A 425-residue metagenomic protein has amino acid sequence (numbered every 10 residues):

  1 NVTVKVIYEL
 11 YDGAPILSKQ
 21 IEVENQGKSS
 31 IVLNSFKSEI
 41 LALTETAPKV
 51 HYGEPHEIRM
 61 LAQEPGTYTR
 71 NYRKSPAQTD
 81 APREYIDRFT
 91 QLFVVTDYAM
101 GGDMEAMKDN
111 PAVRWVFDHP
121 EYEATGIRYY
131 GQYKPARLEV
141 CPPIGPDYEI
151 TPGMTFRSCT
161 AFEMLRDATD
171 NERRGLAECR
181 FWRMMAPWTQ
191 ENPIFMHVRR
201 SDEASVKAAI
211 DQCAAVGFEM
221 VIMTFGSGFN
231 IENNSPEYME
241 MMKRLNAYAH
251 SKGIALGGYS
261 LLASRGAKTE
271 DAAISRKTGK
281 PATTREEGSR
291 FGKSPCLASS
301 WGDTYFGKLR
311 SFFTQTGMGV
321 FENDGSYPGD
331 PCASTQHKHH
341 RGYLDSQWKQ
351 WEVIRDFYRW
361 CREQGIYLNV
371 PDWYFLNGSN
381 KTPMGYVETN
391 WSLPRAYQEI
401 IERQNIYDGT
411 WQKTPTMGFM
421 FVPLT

Functional and structural regions predicted by a protein language model:
N1-Y130, I144: Polysaccharide-binding surfaces and accessory modules of carbohydrate-active proteins
V32-L33, R157-C159, E322, L368-D372: A structural signal for short, well-ordered beta-strand segments and their strand-loop junctions that often border
G131-I150: Short acidic, Pro/Gly- and aromatic-enriched capping/linker segments at domain boundaries
Y148-D167: Short Pro-Gly-centered flexible turn/kink motifs
M164-N192: Terminal connector regions
F195-L344: Aromatic-lined carbohydrate-binding/catalytic grooves of carbohydrate-active enzymes
E240-K243, K349-R355: Well-ordered, non-membrane alpha-helical segments in soluble/globular domains
G266-D303, W351-T425: Glycan-recognition surfaces
